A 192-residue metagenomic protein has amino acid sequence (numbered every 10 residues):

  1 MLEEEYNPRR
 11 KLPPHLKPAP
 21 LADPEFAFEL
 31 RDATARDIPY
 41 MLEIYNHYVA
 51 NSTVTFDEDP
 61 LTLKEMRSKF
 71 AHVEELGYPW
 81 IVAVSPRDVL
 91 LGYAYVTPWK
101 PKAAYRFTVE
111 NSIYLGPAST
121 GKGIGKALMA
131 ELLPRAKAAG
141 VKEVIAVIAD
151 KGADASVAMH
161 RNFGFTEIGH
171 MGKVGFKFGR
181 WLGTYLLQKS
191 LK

Functional and structural regions predicted by a protein language model:
M1-P24, K189-L191: Acyl-donor-binding surface of acyltransferase catalytic domains
E4-K11, Y95-P98, V147-I148, R161 (+1 more regions): Conserved catalytic-core motifs of GNAT/GCN5-like acyltransferases
R9-R10, P14, P60-A118, M129-A130 (+2 more regions): Acetyl-CoA-dependent GNAT
E29-M41: A short beta-loop-alpha structural element at the N-terminal edge of CoA-dependent acyl/N-acetyltransferase catalytic
L42-K69: Conserved GNAT-fold acetyl-CoA-binding loop/helix
T120, A146-V157: Conserved beta-strand-loop-alpha-helix junction that forms the acyl-donor binding cleft
G121-A136, A158-N162: Conserved acetyl-CoA-binding loop-helix of GNAT-fold acetyltransferases
A136-A149: Conserved GNAT acetyl-CoA-binding A-motif
